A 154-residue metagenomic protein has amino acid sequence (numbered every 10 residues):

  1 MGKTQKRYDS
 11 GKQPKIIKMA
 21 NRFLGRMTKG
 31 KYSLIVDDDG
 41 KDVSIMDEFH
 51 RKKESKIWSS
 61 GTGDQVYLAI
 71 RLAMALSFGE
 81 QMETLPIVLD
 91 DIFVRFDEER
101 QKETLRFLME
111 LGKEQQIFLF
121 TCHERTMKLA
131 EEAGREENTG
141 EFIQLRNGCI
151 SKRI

Functional and structural regions predicted by a protein language model:
M1-I154: Terminal ABC-like ATPase head and other globular end-domains that cap long coiled-coil arms in SMC/Rad50/SbcC-family
